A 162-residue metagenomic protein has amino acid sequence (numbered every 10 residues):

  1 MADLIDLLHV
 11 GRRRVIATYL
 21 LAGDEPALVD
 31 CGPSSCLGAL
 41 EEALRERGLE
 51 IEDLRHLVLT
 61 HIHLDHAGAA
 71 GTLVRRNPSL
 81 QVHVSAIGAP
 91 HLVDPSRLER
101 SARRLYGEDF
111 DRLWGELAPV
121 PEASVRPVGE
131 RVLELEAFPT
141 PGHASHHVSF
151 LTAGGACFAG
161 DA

Functional and structural regions predicted by a protein language model:
M1-R47, D53, F150-A159: Conserved beta-strand hairpin/beta-sheet module of binuclear metal-dependent hydrolase folds, prominently
L20-L21, G129-T152: Core dinuclear metal-dependent hydrolase active-site scaffold
A27, I87-H91: Short histidine/acidic/glycine/proline-rich micro-motifs that form metal- and phosphate-coordinating active-site loops
V29-G32, L54-H61, H83-S85, T140-G142 (+1 more regions): Active-site neighborhood of phospho(di)ester-bond hydrolases with catalytic His/Asp-centered motifs
C36, I62-A67, P90-H91, A144-H147: Active-site environment of divalent metal-dependent phosphoester hydrolases
G38-V84: Active-site metal-binding motif and surrounding structural segment of the metallo-beta-lactamase
P90-F138: Metallo-beta-lactamase
